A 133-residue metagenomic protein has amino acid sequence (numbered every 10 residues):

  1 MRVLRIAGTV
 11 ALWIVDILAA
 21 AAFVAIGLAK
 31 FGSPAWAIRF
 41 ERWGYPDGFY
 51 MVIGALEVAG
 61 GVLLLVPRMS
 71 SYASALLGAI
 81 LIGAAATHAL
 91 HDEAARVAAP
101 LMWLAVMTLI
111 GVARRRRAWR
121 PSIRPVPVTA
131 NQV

Functional and structural regions predicted by a protein language model:
M1-V133: Membrane-interface extramembranous regions
